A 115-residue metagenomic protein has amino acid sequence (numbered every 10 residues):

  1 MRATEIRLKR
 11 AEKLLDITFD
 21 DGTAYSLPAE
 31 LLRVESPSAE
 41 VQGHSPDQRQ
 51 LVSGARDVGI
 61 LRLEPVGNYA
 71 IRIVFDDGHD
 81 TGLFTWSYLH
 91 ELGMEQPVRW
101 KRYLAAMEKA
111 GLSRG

Functional and structural regions predicted by a protein language model:
M1-G115: Motif-centric detector for short Cys/His coordination patterns
